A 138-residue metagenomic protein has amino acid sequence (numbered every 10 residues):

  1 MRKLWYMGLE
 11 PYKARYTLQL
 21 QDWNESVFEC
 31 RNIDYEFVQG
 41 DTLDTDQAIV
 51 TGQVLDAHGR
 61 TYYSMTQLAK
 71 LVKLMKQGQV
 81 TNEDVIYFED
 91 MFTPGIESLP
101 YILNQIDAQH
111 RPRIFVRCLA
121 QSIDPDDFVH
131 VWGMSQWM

Functional and structural regions predicted by a protein language model:
M1-D56, T66-E83, Q109-H110: N-terminal subdomain of nucleotide-sugar transferases
M7-L9, V38-L43, F88-F92, V116-S122: Short loop/turn segments at strand-loop or loop-helix junctions that form parts of catalytic or ligand-binding pockets
R15-L18, I96-Y101, D126-V129: A short acidic (Asp/Glu
L55-R60, D127-V131: Surface-exposed cleft-lining segments at the edges of enzyme active sites
A57-Y101, Q136: An amphipathic, basic-hydrophobic alpha-helix
K76-Q79, S122, V129: Generic secondary-structure transition motif, activating predominantly at the C-termini of alpha-helices
V85-D90, N104-D127: Active-site proximal beta-strand in glycosyltransferases
H130-M138: Membrane-proximal helix-turn-helix segments that form the acceptor-binding/catalytic region of lipid-linked
